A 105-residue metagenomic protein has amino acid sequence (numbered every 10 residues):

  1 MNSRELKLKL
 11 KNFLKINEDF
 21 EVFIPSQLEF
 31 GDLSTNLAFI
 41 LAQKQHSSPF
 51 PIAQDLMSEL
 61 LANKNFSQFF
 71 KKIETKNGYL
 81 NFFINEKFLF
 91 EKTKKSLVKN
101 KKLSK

Functional and structural regions predicted by a protein language model:
M1-S104: N-terminal alpha-helical targeting/anchoring segments
